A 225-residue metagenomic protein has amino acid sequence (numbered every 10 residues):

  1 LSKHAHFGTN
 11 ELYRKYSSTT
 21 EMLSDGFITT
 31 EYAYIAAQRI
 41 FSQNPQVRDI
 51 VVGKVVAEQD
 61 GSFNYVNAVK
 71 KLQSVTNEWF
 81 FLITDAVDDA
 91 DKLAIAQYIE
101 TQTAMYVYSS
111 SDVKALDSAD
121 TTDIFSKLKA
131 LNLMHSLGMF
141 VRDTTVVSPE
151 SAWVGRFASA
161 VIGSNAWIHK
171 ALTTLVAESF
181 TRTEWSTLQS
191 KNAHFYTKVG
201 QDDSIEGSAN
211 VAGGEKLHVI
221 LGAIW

Functional and structural regions predicted by a protein language model:
L1-W225: Surface-exposed assembly/interface segments
